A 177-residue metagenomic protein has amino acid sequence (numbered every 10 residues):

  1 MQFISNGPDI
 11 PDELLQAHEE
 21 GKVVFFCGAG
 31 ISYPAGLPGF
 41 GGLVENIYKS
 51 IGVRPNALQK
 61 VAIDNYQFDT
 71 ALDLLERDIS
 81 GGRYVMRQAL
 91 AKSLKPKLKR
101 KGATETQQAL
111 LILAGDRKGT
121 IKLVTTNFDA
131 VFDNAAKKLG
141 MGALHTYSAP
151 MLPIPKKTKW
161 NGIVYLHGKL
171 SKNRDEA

Functional and structural regions predicted by a protein language model:
M1-A177: Conserved catalytic-core helix/loop/strand module for nucleotide-ribose chemistry
